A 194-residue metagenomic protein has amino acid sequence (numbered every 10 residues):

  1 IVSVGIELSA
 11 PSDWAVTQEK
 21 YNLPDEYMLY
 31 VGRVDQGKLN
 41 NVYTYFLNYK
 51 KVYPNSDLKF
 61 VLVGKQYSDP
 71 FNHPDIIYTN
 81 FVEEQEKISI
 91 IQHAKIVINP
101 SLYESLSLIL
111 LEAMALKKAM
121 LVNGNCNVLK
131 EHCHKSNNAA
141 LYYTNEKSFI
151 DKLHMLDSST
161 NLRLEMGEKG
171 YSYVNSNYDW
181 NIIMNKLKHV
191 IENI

Functional and structural regions predicted by a protein language model:
I1, G5-K20, P24, I194: Acidic anion/phosphate-binding donor-loop and adjacent secondary structure in glycosyltransferase catalytic cores
Y21-N40, F46-K50: Conserved donor-binding/catalytic core segment of Leloir-type glycosyltransferases
Y43, I88, L111-A115, L129-E131: Short alpha-helical segment that forms part of, or immediately flanks, the ligand-binding pocket in carbohydrate-active
G64-I88, I96: Nucleotide-activated donor-binding/catalytic signature segment of Leloir-type glycosyltransferases, i.e., the conserved
L102: Aromatic "clamp/platform" in nucleotide-sugar-dependent glycosyltransferases that forms part of the donor/acceptor
A119-N123: Short hydrophobic beta-strand element within catalytic cores of glycosyltransferases and related nucleotide-activated
K135-K147, M155-T160: Conserved acidic donor-binding segment of nucleotide-sugar-dependent glycosyltransferases
M155, L162-S176, K186-H189: A short, well-ordered alpha-helix in the C-terminal region of glycosyltransferases
